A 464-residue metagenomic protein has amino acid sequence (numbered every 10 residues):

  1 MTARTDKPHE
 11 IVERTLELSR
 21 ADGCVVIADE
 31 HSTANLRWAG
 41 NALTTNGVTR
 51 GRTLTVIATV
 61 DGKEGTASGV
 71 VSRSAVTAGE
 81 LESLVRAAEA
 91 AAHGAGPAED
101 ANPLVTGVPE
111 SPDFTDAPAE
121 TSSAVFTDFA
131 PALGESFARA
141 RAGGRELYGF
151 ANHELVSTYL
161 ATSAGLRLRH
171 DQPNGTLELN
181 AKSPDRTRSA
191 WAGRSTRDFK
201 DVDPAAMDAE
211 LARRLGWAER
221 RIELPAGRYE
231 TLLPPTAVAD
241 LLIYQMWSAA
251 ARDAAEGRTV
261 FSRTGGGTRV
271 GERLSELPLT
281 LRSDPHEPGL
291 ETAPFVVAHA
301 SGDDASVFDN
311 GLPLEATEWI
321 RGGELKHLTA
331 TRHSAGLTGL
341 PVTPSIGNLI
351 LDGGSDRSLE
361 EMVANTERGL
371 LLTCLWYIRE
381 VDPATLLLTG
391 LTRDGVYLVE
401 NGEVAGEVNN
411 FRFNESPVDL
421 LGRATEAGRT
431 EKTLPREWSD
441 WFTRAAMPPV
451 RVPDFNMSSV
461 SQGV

Functional and structural regions predicted by a protein language model:
M1-S306, R321-G322, G347, E403 (+1 more regions): Active-site bordering "gate/hinge" segments that shape substrate access to catalytic or cofactor-binding pockets
E110, G266-V464: Dual-mode signal for accessory low-complexity, basic/Gly-rich regions
